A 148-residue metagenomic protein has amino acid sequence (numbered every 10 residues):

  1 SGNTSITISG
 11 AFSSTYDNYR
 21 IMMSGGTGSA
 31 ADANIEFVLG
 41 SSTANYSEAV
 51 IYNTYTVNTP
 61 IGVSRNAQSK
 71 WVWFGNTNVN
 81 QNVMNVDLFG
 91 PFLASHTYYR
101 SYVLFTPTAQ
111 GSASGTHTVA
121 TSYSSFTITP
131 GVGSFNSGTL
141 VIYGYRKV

Functional and structural regions predicted by a protein language model:
S1-V148: Surface-exposed molecular-recognition determinants
